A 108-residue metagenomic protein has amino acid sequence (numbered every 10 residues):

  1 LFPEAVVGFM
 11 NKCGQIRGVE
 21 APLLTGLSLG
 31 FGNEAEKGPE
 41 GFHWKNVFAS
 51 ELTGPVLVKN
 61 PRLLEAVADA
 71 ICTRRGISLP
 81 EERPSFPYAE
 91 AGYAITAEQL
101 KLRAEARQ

Functional and structural regions predicted by a protein language model:
L1-G41: Pocket-forming structural segment of enzyme catalytic cores
P22, G38-S50, R62: Long, Lys/Arg- and hydrophobic-enriched amphipathic alpha-helices
V47-Q108: Acyltransferase
